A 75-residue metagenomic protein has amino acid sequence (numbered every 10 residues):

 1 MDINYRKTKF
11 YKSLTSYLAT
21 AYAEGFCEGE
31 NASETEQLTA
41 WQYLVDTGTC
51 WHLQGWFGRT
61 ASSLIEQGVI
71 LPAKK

Functional and structural regions predicted by a protein language model:
M1-K75: Catalytic phosphate/metal-binding cores of nucleic-acid and nucleotide-processing enzymes, i.e., regions that mediate
